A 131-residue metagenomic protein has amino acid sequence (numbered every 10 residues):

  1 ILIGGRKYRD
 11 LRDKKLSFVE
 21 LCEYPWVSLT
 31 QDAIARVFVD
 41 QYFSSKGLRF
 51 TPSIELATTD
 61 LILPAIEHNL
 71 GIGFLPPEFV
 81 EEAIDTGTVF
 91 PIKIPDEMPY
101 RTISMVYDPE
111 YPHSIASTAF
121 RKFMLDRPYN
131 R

Functional and structural regions predicted by a protein language model:
I1-I3, I72, F90, S104-V106: Residues embedded in well-ordered beta-strands
I3-W26: Flexible hinge/capping segments at coil-to-helix
D10, S17-V19, S44, E81 (+1 more regions): Short secondary-structure boundary/capping segments
P25-Q31, K93: Short beta-strand->loop
D32-F38, Y42, L48, T118 (+1 more regions): Ligand-binding clefts/hinges and TM-proximal coupling segments of bilobed small-molecule sensing domains
V37-I92: Hydrophobic hinge/microswitch elements
I92-R131: A late-sequence structural motif
